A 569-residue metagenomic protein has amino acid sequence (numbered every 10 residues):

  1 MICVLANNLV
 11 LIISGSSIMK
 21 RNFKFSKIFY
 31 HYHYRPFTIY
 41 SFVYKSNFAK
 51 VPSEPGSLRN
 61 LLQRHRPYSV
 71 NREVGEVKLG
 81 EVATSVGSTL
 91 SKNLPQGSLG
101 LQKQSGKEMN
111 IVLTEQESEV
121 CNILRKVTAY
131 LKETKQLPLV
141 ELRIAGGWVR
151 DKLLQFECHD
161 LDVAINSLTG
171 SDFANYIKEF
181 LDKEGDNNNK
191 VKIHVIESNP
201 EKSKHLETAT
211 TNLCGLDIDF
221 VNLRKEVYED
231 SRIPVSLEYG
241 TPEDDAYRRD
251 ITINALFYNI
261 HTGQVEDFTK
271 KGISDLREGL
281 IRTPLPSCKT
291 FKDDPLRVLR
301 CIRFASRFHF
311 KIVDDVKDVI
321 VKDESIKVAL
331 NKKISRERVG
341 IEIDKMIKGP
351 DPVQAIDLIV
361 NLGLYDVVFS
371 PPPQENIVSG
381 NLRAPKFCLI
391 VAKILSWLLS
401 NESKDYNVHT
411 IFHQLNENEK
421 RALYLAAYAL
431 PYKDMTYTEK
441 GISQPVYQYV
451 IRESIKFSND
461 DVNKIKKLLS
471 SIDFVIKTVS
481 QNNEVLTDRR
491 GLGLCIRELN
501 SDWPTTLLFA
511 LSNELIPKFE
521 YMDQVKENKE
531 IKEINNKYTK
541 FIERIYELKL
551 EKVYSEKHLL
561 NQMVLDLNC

Functional and structural regions predicted by a protein language model:
I2-C569: Catalytic cores of the polymerase beta-like nucleotidyltransferase superfamily and closely associated nucleotide
